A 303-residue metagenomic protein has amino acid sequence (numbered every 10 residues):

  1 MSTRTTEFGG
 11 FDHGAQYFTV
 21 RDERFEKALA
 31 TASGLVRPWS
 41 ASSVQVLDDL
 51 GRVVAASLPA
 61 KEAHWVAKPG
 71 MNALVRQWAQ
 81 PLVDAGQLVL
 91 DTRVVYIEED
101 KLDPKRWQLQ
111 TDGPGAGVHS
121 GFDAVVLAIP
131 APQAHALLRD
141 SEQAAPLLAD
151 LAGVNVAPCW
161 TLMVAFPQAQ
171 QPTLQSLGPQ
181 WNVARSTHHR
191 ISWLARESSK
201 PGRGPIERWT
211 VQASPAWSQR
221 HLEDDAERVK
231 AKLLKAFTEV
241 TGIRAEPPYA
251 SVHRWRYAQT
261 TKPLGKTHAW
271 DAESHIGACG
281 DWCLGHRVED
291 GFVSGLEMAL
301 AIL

Functional and structural regions predicted by a protein language model:
S2-V46: N-terminal FAD cofactor-binding segment of flavoenzymes
R4-F8, G117-P179, I243-A245: Central helical "cap/lid" subdomain
Y17-R21, L50-Q80, E223-K232: Short beta-strand to alpha-helix junction loop
F18, W78, V126-A128, V164 (+3 more regions): Generic structural signal for small/hydrophobic residues in well-ordered secondary structure, especially within
V89-Q108: A conserved short coil-to-beta-strand element within the FAD-binding core of flavoproteins
T161-H221, R228, K232-T241: Active-site substrate-recognition segment that forms the wall of the catalytic cavity or substrate channel
R208-T210, T267-A299: Short FAD-binding loop at a beta-strand-to-alpha-helix junction that anchors the flavin cofactor in diverse
A231-S274: Flavin (FAD/FMN) cofactor-binding core of flavoprotein oxidoreductases
